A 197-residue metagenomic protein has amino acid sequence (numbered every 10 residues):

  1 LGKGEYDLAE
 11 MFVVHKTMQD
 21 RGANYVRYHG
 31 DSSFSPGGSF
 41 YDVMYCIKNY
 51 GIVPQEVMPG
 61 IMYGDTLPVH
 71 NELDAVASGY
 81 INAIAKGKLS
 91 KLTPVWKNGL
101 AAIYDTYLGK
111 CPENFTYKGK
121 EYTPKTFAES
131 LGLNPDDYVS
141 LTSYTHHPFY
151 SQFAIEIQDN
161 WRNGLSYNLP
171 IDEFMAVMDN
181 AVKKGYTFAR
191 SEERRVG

Functional and structural regions predicted by a protein language model:
L1-K3: Alpha-helical support elements that line or immediately flank enzyme active sites and cofactor-binding pockets
Y6-G119: Papain-like cysteine protease catalytic cores
Y28-F34, N160-N168, V177: Second-shell loop/turn segments in exported
Y80-E156, N163-L169: Aromatic-residue-lined binding/catalytic grooves and analogous aromatic/hydrophobic interfacial grooves in multimeric
I155, D159, M175-D179, K184: Ordered core of a single globular domain
L169, V182, Y186-T187: Long, charge-dense accessory insertions within large macromolecular proteins
A189-E192: Short, conserved beta-strand edge motifs with alternating hydrophobic and charged residues
R194-V196: Conserved small/polar residues in nucleotide/adenosyl-binding loops
